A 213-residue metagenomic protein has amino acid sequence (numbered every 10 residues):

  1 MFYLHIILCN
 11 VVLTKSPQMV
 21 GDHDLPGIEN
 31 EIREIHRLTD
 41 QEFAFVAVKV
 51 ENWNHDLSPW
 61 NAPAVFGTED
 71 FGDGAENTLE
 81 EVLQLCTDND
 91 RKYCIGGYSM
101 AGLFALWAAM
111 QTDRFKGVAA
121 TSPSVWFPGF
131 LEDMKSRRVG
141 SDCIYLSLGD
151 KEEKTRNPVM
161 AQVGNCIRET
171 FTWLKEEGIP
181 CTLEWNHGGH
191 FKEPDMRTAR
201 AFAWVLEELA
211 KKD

Functional and structural regions predicted by a protein language model:
M1-V12: A short loop-to-beta-strand scaffold at the N-terminal edge of the catalytic core in hydrolase folds
V12-D88: Serine-hydrolase catalytic machinery in alpha/beta-hydrolase-like enzymes
K49, G96, T121-S122, S147 (+1 more regions): Alpha/beta-hydrolase-fold catalytic nucleophile elbow
A62, F66, E176-P180, M196 (+1 more regions): Alpha/beta-hydrolase-fold serine-hydrolase catalytic core, especially in secreted/extracellular enzymes
G96-A101, A105: Gly/Ala-rich beta-loop-alpha elbow adjacent to hydrolase catalytic centers
W107-Q111: Active-site signature of alpha/beta-hydrolase-fold catalytic machinery across serine- and Asp/Cys-nucleophile hydrolases
R114-W126: A conserved short beta-strand
V125-V205: The feature captures the conserved acid-bearing segment of alpha/beta-hydrolase catalytic domains
